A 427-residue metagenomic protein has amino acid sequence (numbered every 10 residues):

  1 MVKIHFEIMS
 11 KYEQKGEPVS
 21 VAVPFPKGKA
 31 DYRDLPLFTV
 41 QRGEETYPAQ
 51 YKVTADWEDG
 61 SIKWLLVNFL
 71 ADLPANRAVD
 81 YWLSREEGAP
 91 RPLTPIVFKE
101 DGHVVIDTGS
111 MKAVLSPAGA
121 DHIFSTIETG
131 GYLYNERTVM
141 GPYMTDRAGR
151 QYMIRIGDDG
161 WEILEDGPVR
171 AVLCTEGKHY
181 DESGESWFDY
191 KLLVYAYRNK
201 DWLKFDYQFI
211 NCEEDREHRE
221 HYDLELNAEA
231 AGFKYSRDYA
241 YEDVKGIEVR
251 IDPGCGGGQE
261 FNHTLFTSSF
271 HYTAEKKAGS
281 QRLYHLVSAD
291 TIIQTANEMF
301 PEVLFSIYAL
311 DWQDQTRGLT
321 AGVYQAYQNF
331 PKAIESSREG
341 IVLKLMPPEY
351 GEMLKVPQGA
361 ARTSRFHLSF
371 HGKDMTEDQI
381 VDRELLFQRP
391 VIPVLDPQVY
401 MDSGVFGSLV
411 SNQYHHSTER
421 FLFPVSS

Functional and structural regions predicted by a protein language model:
V2-L35, V40-G43: N-terminal-proximal low-complexity accessory segments that begin disordered and transition into the first
E7-S10, T54, V67-D72, L192-Y195 (+2 more regions): Beta-strand-rich interaction surfaces with strong enrichment in secreted/lumenal proteins
L35, T39-L65, I334-L345: Solvent-exposed beta-strand/loop surfaces of large extracellular or lumenal domains
L37-F38, N76, Y207, G359: Generic structural signal for small/hydrophobic residues in well-ordered secondary structure, especially within
D56-A78, L343-A361: A surface-exposed beta-strand-loop module
D72-R91: Surface-exposed interaction regions enriched in Ser/Thr/Asp/Glu that occur as long low-complexity tracts or repetitive
G88-K99, T145-R150: Polar low-complexity, Ser/Thr/Gly/Ala/Asp/Asn-rich disordered segments used for subunit assembly and tip/surface
G102-N412: Beta-strand/loop-rich accessory regions of lumenal/periplasmic or secreted enzymes, predominantly carbohydrate-active
